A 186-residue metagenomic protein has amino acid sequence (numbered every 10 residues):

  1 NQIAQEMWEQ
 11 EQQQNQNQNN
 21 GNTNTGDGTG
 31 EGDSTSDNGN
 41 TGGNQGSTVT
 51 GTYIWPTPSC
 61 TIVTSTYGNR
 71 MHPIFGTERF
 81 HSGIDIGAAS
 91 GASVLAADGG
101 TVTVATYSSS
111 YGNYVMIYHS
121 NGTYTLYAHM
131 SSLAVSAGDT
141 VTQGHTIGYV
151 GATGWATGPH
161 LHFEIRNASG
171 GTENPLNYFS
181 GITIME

Functional and structural regions predicted by a protein language model:
N1-G46: Alpha-helical oligomerization segments with coiled-coil/rod-like character
V49-E186: Catalytic cores of peptidoglycan-degrading enzymes
